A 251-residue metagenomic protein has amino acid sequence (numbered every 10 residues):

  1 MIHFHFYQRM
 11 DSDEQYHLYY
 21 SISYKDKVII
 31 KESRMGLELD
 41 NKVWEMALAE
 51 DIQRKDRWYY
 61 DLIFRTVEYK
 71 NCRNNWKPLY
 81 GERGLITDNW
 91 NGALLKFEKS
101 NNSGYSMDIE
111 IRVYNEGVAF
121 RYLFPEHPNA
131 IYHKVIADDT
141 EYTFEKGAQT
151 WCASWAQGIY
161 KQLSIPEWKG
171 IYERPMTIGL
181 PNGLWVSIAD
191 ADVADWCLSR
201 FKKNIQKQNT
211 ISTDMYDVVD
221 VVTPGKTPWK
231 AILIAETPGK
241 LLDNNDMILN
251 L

Functional and structural regions predicted by a protein language model:
M1-L251: N-terminal accessory beta-strand-rich subdomains and adjacent acidic, glycine-rich linkers that precede catalytic cores
